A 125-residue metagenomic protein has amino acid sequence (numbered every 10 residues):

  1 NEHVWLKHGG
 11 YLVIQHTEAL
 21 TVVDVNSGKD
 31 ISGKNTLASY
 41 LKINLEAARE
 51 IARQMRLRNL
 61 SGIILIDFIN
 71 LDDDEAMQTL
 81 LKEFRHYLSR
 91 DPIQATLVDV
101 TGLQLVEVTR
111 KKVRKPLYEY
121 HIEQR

Functional and structural regions predicted by a protein language model:
N1-L6: Surface segments flanking catalytic/ligand-binding clefts of nucleic-acid enzymes
H8-R125: Conserved glycine-centered short motifs in functionally critical loops
